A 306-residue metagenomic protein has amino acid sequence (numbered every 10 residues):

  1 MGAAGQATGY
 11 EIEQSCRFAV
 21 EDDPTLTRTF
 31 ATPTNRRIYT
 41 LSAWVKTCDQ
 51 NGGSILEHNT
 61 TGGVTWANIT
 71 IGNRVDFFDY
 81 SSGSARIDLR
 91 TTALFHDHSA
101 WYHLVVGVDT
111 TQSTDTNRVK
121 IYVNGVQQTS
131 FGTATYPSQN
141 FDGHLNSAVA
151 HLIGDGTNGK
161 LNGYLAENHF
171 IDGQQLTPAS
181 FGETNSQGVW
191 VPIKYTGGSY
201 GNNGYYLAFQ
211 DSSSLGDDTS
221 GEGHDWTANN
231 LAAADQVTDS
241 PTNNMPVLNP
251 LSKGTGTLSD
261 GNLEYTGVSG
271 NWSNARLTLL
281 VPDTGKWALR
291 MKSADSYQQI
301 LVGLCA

Functional and structural regions predicted by a protein language model:
M1-Q14, E21-D23, S113-D115, K120 (+2 more regions): Extended recognition patches within non-cytosolic domains
M1-R37, R74, S81-R86, S147-V149 (+1 more regions): Low-complexity, glycine/proline/serine-rich flexible segments
M1-V20, S42-Q50, N68-Q139: Extracellular glycan-interaction surfaces
R17-A19, E57-N59, W66-T70, D76-Y80 (+7 more regions): Beta-strand-rich, repetitive solenoid scaffolds
E21-D76, S113-D115, L176-A179, V281-D283 (+1 more regions): Extracellular glycan-recognition modules
L41-D49, L104-V106, L165-F170, L207-A208 (+2 more regions): Short hydrophobic/aromatic patches on beta-strands that form ligand-binding or substrate-lining surfaces
K46-T47, P246, L251-S252, L263-A306: Conserved, ordered domain cores of eukaryotic regulatory proteins
D142-L165: Extracellular glycan-interaction patches encoded by glycine-rich segments
